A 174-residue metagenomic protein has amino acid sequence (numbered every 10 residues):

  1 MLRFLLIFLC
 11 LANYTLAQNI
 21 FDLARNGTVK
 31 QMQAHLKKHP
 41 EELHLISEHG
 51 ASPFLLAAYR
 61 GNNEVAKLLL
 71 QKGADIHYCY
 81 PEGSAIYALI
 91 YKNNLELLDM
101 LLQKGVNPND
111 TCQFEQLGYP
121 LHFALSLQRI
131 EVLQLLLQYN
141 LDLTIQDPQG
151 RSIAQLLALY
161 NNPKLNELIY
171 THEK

Functional and structural regions predicted by a protein language model:
F4-A12: Sec-dependent N-terminal signal peptides
Q18-D22, L45-P53, C79-I86, T111-L121 (+1 more regions): Ankyrin-repeat boundary/"N-cap" motif
G27-T28, G61, N93, Q128 (+1 more regions): Ankyrin-repeat intra-repeat helix-capping/turn positions
Q31, E64-V65, E96-L97, E131-V132 (+1 more regions): Conserved ankyrin/ankyrin-like repeat signature
E42-L43, I76, P108-D110, L143: Ankyrin-repeat inter-repeat connecting loop/turn
L143-K174: Leucine-rich solenoid repeat scaffolds
